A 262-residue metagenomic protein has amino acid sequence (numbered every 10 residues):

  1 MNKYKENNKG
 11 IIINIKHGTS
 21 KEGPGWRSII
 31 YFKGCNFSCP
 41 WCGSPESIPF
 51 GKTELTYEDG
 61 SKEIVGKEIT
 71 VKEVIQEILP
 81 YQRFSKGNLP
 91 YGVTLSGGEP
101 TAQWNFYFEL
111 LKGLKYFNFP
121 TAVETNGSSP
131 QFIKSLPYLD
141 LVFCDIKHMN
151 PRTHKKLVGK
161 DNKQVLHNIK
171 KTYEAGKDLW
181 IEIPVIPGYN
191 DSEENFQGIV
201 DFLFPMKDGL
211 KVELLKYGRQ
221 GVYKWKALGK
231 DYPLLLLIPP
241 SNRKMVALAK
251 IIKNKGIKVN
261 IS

Functional and structural regions predicted by a protein language model:
M1-P24, P187-S262: Auxiliary Fe-S-binding modules of radical SAM enzymes
M1-T70, P80-G87: N-terminal [4Fe-4S]-dependent radical SAM core
I30, W41, W104-N105, L228: Residue-level recognition of conserved structural "scaffold" positions that shape functional pockets and channels
G60-I64, K155-D161, G229-L237: Short glycine-enriched, charge-decorated loop/helix-capping segments at active-site entrances that position
I75, L79-G92, S96-A227: Conserved AdoMet/S-adenosylmethionine-binding subsite of the radical SAM
